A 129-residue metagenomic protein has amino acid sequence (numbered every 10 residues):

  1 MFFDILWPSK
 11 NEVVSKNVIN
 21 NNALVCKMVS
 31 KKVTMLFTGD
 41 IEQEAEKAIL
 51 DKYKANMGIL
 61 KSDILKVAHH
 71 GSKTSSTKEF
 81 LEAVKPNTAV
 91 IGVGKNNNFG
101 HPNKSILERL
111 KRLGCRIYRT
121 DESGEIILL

Functional and structural regions predicted by a protein language model:
M1-I64, E122-L129: Core dinuclear metal-dependent hydrolase active-site scaffold
E46-G124: Cap/insert and terminal regions of metallo-dependent hydrolase folds
